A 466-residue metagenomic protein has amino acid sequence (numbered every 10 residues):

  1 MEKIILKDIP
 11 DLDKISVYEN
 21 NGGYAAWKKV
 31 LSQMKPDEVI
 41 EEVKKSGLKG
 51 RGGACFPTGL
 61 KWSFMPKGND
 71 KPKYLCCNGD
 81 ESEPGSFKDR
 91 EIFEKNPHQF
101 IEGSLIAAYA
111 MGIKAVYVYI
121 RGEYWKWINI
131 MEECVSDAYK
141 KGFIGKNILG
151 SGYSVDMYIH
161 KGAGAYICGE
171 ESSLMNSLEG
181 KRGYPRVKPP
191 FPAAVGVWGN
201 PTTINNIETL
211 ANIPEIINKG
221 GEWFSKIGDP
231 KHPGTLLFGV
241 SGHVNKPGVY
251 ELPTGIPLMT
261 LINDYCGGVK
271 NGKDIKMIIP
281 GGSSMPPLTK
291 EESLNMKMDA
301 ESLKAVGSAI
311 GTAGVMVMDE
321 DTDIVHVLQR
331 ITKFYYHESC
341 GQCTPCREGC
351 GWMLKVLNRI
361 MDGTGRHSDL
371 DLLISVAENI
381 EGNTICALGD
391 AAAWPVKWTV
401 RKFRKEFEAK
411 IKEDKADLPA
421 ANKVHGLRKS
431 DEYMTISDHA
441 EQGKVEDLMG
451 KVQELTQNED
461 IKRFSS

Functional and structural regions predicted by a protein language model:
M1-E42: Cofactor-/ligand-binding subdomain signature composed of acidic, glycine-rich, tryptophan-containing flexible loops
Y18-Y24, C77-D89, P192-V197, G239-V244: Gly-rich Lys/Arg/Thr-decorated short loops/hinges at beta-loop-alpha junctions or inter-strand turns that position
A26-V43, K71-K73, G79, D89-F93 (+5 more regions): Ferredoxin-type iron-sulfur electron-transfer modules in oxidoreductases and energy-metabolism complexes
K44-F64, G162-N176, G180-R182, Y336-E348 (+2 more regions): Conserved phosphate/anionic-ligand binding catalytic regions in large, soluble enzymes, centered on
A54, G59-W62, S86-D89, I128-E133 (+9 more regions): Short acidic, glycine/serine/threonine-rich loops at helix termini
N96-A110: Histidine-anchored nucleotide/phosphate-binding helix
G103-A107, P253-G272: Short amphipathic, charge-patterned alpha-helical segments
I128-T254, C266, V452: Hydrophobic alpha-helical positions that pack around
